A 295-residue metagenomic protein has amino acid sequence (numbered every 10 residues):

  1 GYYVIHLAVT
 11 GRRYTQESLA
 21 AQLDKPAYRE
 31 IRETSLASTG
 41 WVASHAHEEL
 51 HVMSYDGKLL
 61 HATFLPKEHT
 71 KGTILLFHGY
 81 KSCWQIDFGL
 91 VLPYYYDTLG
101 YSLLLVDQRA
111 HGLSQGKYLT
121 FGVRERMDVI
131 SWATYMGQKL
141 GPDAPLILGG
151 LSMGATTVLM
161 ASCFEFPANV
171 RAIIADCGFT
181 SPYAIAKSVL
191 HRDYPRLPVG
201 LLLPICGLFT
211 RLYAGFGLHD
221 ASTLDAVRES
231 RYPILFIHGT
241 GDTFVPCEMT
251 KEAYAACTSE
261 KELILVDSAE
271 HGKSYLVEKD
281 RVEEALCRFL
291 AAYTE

Functional and structural regions predicted by a protein language model:
G1-V52: An N-terminal hydrophobic leader/cap segment in hydrolases
Y80-Y94: The serine-hydrolase catalytic nucleophile loop
Y95-Q115: Conserved alpha/beta-hydrolase
L119-L140: Alpha/beta-hydrolase active-site loop
M160-G217, D225: Hydrolase active-site cap/lid region
E229-R231, F236-H238, D242: Short beta-strand/loop motif that positions the catalytic acidic residue of the alpha/beta-hydrolase fold
A255-G272: Catalytic histidine neighborhood in serine/cysteine hydrolases with alpha/beta-hydrolase-type architecture
V277-E295: Catalytic active-site module of serine/aspartate enzymes centered on a nucleophile-bearing elbow/loop
